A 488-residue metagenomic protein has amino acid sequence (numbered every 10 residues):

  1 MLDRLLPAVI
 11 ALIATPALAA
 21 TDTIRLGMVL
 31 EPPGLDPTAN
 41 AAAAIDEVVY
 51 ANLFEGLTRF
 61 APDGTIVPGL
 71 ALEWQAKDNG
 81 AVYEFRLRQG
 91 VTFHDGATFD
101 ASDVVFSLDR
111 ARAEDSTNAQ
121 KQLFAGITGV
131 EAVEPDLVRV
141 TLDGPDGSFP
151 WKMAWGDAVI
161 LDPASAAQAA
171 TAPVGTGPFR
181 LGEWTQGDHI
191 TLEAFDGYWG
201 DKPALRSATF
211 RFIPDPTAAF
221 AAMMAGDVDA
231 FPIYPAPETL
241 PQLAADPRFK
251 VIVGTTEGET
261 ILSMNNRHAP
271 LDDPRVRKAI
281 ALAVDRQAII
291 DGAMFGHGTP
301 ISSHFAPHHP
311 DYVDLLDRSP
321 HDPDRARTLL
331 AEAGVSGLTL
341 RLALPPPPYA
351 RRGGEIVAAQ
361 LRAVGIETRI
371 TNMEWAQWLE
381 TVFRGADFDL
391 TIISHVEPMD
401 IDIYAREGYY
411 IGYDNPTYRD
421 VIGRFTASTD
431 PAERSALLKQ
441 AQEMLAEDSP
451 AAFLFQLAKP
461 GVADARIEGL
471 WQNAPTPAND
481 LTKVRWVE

Functional and structural regions predicted by a protein language model:
T21, T185, A283-D311, P348-A358 (+1 more regions): Detector for C-terminal structural segments
G27-D78, D109, V174-T176: N-terminal lobe/hinge region of extracytoplasmic solute-binding protein
L30-E47, L70-A71, A97, A119 (+4 more regions): A structural "hinge/loop" feature
L72-T117, V133, R139, P270: Aromatic- and charge-enriched surface segment that lines or borders ligand/interaction sites
R86, Q120-P163: Surface-exposed binding/hinge segments that line and control ligand-binding clefts or catalytic entry sites
D100-D109, L137-T141, G177-P178, L205-S207 (+6 more regions): Alpha-helical secondary-structure segments
D146, W151-P203, S207, D215-T217 (+2 more regions): Gly/Pro-rich hinge or "lid" segments in bacterial periplasmic/extracellular proteins
A167, D196-P241, A358, E367-R369: Ligand-site clamp/hinge motif
